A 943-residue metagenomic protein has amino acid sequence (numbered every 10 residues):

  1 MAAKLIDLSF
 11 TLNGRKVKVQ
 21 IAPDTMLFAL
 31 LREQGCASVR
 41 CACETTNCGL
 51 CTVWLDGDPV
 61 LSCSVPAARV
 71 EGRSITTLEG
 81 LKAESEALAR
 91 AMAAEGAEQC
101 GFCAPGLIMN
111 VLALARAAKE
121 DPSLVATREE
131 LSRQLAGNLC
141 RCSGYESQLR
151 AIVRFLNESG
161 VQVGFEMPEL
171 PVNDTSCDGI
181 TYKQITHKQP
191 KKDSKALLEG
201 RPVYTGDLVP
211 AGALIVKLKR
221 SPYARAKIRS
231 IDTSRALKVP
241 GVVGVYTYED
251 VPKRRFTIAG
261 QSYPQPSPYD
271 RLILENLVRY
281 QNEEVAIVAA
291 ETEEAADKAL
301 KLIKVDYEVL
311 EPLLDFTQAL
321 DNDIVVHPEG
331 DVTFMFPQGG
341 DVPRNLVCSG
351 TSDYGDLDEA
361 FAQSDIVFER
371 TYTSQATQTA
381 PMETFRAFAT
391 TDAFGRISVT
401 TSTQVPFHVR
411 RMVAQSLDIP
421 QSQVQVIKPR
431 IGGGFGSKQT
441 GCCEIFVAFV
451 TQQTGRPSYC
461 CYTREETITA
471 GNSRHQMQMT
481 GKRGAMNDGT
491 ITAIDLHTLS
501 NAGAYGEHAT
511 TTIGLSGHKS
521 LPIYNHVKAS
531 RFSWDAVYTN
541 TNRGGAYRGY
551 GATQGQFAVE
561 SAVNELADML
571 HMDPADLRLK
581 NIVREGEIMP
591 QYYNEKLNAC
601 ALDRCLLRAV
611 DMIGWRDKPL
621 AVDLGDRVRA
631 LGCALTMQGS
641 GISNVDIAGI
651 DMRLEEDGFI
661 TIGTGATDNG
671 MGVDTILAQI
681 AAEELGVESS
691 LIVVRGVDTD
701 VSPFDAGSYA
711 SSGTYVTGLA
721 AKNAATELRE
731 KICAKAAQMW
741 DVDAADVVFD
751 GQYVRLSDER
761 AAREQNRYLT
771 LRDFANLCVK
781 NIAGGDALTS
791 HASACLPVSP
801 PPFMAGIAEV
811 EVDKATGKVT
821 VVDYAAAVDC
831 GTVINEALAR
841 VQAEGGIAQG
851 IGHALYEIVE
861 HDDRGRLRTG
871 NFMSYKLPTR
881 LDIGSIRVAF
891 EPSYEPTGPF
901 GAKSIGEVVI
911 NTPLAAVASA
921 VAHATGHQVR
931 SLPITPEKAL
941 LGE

Functional and structural regions predicted by a protein language model:
M1-C177: Signature of N-terminal electron-transfer/Fe-S-associated modules in redox systems
A2-I6, R15, Q134-T205, R604-A609 (+9 more regions): Intrinsic disorder at enzyme termini
V53, A196, P202, R386-T391 (+9 more regions): Short beta-strand elements
G96, H187, D193-E199, Y263-P264 (+4 more regions): Glycine-rich loop/linker segments at domain edges
R150, Y248-E249, D418-Q423, Q452-S458 (+2 more regions): C-terminal catalytic domains of large/alpha subunits in multi-subunit enzymes
L156-G339, Q453: Flexible, low-hydrophobicity surface segments
E284, A290-T292, R456-G503, L719-V748 (+1 more regions): Phosphate/diphosphate-binding loops
V326-L417, I582-F659, A792, R868-A889: Helix-loop-helix junctions that connect adjacent transmembrane helices in secondary transporters/permeases, recognized
